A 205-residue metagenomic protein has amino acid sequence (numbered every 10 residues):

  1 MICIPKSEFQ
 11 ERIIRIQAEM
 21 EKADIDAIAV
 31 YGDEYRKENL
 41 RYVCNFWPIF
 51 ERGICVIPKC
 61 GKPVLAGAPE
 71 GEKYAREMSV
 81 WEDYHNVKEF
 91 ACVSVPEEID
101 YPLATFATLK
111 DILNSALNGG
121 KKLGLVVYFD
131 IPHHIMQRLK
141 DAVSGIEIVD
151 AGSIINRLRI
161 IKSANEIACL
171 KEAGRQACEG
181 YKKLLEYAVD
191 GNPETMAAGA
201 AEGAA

Functional and structural regions predicted by a protein language model:
M1-E179: A composition/biophysics-driven feature that prefers long, compositionally simple stretches
I2, L184-Y187: Short regulatory/linker helices and ligand/cofactor-binding micro-motifs at input modules
I4-E8, V189-A197: Signal-transducing coiled-coil linker helices
D26-A27, E186-N192: Surface-exposed helix-capping loop/turn segments at secondary-structure junctions
G174-L184, E194-A198, E202: Active-site pocket-lining segments that scaffold enzyme catalytic pockets across diverse folds
